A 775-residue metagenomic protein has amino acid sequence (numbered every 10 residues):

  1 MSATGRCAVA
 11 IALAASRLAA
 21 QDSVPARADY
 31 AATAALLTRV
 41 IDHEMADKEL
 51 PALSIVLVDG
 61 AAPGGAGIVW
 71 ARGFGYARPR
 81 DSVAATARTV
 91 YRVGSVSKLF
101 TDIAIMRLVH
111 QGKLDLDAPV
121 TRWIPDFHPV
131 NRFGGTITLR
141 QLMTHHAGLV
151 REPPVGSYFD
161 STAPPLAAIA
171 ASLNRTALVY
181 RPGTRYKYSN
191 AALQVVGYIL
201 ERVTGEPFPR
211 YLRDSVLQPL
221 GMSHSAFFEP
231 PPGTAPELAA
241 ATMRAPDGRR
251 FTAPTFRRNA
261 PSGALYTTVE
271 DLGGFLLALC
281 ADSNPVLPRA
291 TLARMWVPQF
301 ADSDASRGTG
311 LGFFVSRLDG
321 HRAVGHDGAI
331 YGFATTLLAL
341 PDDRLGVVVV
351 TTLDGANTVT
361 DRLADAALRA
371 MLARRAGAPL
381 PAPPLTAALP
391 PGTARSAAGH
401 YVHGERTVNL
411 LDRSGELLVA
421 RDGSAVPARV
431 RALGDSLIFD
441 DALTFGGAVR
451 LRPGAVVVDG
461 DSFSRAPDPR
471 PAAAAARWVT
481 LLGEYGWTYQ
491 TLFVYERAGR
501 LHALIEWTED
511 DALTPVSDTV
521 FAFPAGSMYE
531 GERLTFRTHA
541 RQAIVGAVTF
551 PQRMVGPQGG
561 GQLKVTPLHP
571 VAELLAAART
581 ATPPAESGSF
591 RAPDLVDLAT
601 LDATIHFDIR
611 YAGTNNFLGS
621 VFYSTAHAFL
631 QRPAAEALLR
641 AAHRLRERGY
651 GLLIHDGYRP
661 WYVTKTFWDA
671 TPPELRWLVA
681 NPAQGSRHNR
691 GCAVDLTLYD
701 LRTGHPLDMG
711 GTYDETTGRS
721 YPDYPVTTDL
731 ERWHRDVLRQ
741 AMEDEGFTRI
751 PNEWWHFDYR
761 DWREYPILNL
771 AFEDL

Functional and structural regions predicted by a protein language model:
A10-A20: Hydrophobic h-region of N-terminal signal peptides that target proteins for export in Gram-negative bacteria
Q21-D22, T358-A576: Peripheral terminal and inter-domain segments
A28-Y91, K113, R122, V130 (+3 more regions): Short, conserved catalytic-motif segment at the N-terminal edge
L36, D47-S54, R80-L142, V179-A192 (+2 more regions): Short active-site loop at a secondary-structure junction that contains or immediately precedes the catalytic residue(s)
V58-G60, P119-F127, G651-A670: Acidic helix-start/capping segments at beta-turn-to-alpha-helix junctions
G67-A71, R78-P79, N131-T336, P341: Short, surface-exposed loop or secondary-structure junction motifs that flank catalytic or metal-binding residues
G325, T336-L353, V456-V458, I544-V548: Short, well-ordered beta-strand elements
K564-G657, F667-N752, D761-L775: Extracytoplasmic cell-surface/polysaccharide-interacting catalytic and binding patches
